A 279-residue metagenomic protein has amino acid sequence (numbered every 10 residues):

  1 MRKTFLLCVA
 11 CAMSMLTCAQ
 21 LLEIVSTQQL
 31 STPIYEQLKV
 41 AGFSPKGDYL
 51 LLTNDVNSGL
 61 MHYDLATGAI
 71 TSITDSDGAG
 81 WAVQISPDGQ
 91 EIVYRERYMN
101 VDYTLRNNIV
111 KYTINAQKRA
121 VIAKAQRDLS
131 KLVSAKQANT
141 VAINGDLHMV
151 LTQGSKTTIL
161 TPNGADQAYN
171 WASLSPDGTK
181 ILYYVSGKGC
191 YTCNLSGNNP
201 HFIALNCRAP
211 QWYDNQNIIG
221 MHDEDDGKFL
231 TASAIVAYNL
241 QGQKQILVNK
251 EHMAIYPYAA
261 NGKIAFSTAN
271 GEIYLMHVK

Functional and structural regions predicted by a protein language model:
M1-T4: Positively charged n-region of N-terminal signal peptides that target proteins for export
L6-C11: Sec-dependent N-terminal signal peptides
S14-L16: N-terminal signal peptide c-region/cleavage motif recognized by signal peptidases
Q20-K279: Sequence signature of WD/YWTD-type beta-propeller architectures
